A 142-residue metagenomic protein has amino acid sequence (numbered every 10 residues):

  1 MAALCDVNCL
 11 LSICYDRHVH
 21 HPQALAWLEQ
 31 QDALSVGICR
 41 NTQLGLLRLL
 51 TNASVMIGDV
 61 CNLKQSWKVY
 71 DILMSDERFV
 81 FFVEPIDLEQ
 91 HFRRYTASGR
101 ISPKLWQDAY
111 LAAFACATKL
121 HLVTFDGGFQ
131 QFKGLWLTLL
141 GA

Functional and structural regions predicted by a protein language model:
M1-I38, A53-Q65: Short, well-structured N-terminal submotif of metal-dependent ribonuclease cores
G37-C39, F81-F82, L122-T124, L139: A structural signal for short, well-ordered beta-strand segments and their strand-loop junctions that often border
L44-L47: Amphipathic alpha-helical repeat scaffolds of TPR domains
V69: Acidic, glycine-rich loop-and-strand cores that form catalytic or ligand-binding grooves in diverse globular domains
D76-V123: Active-site neighborhoods of divalent-metal-dependent phosphate/nucleic-acid chemistry enzymes
F125-Q130: Short, polar loop motifs at secondary-structure junctions
G134-A142: Active-site regions of enzymes building and remodeling cell-envelope glycoconjugates
